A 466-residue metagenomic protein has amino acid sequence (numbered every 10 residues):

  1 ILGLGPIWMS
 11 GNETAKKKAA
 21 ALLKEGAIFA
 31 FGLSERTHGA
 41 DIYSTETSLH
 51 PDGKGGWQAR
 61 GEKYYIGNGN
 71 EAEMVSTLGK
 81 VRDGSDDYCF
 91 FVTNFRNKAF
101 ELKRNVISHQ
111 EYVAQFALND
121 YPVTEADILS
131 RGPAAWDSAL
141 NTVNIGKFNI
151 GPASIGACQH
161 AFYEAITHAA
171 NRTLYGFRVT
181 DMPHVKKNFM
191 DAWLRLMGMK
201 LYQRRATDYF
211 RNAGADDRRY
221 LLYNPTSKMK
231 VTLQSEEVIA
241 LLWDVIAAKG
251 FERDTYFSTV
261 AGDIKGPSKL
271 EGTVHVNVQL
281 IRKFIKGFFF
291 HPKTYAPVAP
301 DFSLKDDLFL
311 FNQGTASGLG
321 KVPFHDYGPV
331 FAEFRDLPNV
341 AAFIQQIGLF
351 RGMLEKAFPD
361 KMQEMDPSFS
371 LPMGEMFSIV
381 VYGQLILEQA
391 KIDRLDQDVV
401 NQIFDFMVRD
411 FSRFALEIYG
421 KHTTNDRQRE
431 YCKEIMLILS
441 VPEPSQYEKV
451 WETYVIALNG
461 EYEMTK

Functional and structural regions predicted by a protein language model:
I1-T14, G39-I42, G53: N-terminal glycine-rich flavin-associated loop
I7, K17, A21, P51-W57 (+6 more regions): Flavin-dependent oxidoreductase catalytic core characteristic of acyl-CoA dehydrogenase/oxidase-like enzymes
I7-W8, D41-T45, G69-A72, L102-K103 (+1 more regions): Short acidic, glycine/serine/threonine-rich loops at helix termini
E25-S34: A short, Trp-centered hydrophobic/proline-enriched beta-strand micro-motif
L33-E35, P51, K63, G79-V81 (+1 more regions): Short, structured patches in soluble enzyme cores that scaffold and shape functional sites
T37-G39, Y65-N68, N105-Y112: Short Gly/Pro-enriched turn/cap motifs at secondary-structure boundaries
G56, R60-F100: A short core secondary-structure module
K98-P122: Flexible, small-/acidic-enriched active-site or ligand-binding loops
